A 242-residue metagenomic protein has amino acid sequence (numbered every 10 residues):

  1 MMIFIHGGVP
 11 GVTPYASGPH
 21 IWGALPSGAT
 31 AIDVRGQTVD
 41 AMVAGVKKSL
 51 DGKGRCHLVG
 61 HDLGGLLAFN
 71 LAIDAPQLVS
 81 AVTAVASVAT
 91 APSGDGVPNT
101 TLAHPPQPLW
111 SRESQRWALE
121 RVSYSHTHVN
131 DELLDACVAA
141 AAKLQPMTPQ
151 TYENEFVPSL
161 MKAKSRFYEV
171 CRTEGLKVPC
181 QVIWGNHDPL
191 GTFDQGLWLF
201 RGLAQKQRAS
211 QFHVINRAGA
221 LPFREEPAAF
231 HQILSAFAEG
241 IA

Functional and structural regions predicted by a protein language model:
M1-T38: Conserved HGGG/HGGXW glycine-rich cap/lid loop of the alpha/beta-hydrolase fold
G11, H187-G191: Acidic catalytic loop of the alpha/beta-hydrolase fold
S17-G18, V178, T192-G202: Short alpha-helix in the alpha/beta-hydrolase fold that links the catalytic acid
G60, G64, A68: Gly/Ala-rich beta-loop-alpha elbow adjacent to hydrolase catalytic centers
F69, I73, A81-R112: Flexible "cap/lid" loop of the alpha/beta hydrolase fold
R112-E174: Conserved alpha/beta-hydrolase catalytic His-Asp/Glu region
L176, V182-W184: Short beta-strand/loop motif that positions the catalytic acidic residue of the alpha/beta-hydrolase fold
A218-P227, H231: Catalytic histidine-centered segment of alpha/beta-hydrolase-like enzymes
